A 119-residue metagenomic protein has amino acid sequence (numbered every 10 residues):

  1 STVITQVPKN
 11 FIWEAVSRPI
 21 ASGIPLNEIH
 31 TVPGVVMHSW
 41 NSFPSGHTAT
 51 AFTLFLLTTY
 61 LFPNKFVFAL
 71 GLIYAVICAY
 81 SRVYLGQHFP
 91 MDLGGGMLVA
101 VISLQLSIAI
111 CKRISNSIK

Functional and structural regions predicted by a protein language model:
T2-A21: Transmembrane alpha-helix/helix-exit interface in multi-pass inner-membrane proteins
A15-V35: Active-site core segment of subtilase-fold serine proteases
I29-K119: Membrane-embedded catalytic cores of phosphoryl/pyrophosphoryl-handling enzymes
